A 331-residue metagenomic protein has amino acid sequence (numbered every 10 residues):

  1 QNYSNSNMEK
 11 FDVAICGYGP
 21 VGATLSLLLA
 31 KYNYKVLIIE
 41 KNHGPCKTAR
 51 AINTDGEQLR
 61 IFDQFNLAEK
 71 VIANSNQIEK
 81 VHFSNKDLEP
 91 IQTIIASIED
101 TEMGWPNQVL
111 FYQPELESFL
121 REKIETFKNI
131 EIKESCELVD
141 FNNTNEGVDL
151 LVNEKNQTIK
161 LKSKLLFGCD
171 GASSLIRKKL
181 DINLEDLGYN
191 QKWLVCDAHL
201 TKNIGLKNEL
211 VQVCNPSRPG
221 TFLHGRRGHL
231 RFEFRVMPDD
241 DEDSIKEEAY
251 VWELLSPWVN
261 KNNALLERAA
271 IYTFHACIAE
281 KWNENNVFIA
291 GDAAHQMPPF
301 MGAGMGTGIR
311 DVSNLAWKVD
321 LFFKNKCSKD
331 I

Functional and structural regions predicted by a protein language model:
E9-F11, N156-L165: Core beta-strand elements of the Rossmann-like FAD/NAD(P) dinucleotide-binding domain in flavoenzyme oxidoreductases
E9-I38: N-terminal Rossmann-like FAD-binding beta1-loop-alpha1 element of flavoenzymes
Y18-S26, L120, G168, L266 (+1 more regions): Conserved mid-domain beta->alpha element of the FAD-binding
Y32, T126-F127: Conserved dinucleotide-binding and phosphotransfer motif residues
R50, D55-K123, L223-G225: Active-site-adjacent segment of FAD-dependent monooxygenases/related oxidoreductases
E122, L165, C169-F274, E280: Conserved FAD-binding catalytic core of PHBH/FMO-like flavoproteins
E134-V148: A conserved short coil-to-beta-strand element within the FAD-binding core of flavoproteins
